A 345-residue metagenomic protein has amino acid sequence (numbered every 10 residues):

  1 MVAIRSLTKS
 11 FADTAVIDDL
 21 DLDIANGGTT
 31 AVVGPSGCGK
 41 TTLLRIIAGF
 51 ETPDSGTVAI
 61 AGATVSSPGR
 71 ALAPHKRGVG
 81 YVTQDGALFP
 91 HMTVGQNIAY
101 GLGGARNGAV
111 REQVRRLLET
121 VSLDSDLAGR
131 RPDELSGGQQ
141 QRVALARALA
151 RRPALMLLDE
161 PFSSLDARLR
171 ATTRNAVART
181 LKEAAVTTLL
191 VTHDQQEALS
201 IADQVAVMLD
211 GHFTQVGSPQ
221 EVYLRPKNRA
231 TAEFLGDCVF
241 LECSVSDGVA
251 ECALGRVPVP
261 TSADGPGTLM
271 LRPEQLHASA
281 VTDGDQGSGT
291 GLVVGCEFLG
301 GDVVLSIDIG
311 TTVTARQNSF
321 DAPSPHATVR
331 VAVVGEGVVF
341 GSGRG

Functional and structural regions predicted by a protein language model:
A63, A109-D126, R179-A185: Conserved ABC ATPase "signature" region
V65-G80, G104-G108, E112, V222 (+1 more regions): ABC ATPase NBD coupling module
G69, M92-E112, T120-S122: ABC-type ATPase nucleotide-binding domains, specifically the catalytic core motifs of the NBD
R131-L135, Q139: Conserved ABC ATPase signature
R152: Conserved catalytic motifs of ABC-family nucleotide-binding domains
K182, T192-G255: Internal alpha/beta loop-helix hairpins
C238, V249-G345: Non-catalytic connector elements of ABC transporters
